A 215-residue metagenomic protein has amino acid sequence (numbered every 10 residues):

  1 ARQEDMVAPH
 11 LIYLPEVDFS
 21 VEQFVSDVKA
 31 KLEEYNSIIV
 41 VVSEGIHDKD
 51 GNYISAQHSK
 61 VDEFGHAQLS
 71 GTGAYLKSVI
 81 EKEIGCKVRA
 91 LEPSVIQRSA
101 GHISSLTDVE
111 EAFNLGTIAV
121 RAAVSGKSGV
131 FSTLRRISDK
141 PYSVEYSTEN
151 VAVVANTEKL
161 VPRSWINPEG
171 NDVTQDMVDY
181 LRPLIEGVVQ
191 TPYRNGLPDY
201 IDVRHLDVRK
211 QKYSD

Functional and structural regions predicted by a protein language model:
A1-R89: Accessory alpha-helical/coil subdomains and C-terminal extensions that flank or cap enzyme catalytic cores
Y53-D215: C-terminal non-catalytic interaction/assembly regions of soluble proteins
